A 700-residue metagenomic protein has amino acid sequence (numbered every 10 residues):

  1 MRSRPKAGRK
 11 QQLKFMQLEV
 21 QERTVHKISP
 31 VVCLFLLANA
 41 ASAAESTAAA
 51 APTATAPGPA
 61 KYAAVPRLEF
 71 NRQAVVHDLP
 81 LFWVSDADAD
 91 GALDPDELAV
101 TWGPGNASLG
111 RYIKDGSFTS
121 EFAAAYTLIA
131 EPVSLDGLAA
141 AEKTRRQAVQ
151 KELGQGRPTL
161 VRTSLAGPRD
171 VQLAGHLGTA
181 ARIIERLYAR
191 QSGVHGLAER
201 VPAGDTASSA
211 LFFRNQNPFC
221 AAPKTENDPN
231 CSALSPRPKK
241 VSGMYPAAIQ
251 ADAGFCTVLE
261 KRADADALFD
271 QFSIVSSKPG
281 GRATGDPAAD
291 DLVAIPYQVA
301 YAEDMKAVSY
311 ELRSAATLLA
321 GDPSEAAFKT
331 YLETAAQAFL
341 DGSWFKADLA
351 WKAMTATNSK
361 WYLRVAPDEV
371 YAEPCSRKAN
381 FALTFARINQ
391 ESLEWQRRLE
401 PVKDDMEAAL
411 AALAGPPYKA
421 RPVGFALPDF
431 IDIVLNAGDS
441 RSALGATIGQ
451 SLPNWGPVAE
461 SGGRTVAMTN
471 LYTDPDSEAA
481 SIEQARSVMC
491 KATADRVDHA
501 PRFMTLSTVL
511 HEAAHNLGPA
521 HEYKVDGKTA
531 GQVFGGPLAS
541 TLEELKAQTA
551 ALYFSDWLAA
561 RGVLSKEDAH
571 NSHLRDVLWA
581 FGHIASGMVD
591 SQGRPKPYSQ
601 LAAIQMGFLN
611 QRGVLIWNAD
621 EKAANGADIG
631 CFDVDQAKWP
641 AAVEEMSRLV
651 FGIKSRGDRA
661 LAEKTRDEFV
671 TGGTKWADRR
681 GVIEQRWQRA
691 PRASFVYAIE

Functional and structural regions predicted by a protein language model:
R2-R4, R9, R23: Basic polycationic patches enriched in arginine
Q11-L18, R23: Cationic, low-complexity basic patches in intrinsically disordered or flexible, solvent-exposed regions
V25-S42: Gram-negative bacterial Sec-dependent N-terminal signal peptides
A48-A87, A92-Y331: N-terminal helix-rich structural modules
A148-H176, L259, D264-T541, L545-W557 (+1 more regions): Fold-level signature of zinc-dependent metallopeptidase catalytic domains
L552-R656: Long, well-structured alpha-helical subdomains associated with metal-dependent extracellular/ecto-lumenal hydrolases
D635, W639-E700: Extended, compositionally biased alpha-helical segments that mediate assembly or anchoring
